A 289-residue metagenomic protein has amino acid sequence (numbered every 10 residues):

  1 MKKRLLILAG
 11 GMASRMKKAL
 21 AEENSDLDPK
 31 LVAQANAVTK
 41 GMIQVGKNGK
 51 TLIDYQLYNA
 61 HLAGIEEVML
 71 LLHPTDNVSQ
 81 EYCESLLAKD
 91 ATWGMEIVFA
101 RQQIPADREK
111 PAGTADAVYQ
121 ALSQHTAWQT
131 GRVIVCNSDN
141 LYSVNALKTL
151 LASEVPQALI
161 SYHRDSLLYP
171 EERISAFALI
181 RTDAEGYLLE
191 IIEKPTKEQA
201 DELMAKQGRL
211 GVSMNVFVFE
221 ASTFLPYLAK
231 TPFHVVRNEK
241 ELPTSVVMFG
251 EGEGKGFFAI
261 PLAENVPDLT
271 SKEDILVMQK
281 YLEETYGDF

Functional and structural regions predicted by a protein language model:
M1-I7, M12-N36, G46-G131: Conserved N-terminal catalytic core of the sugar/cofactor nucleotidyltransferase
L5-I7, L70, V135, L159-I160 (+1 more regions): Structural beta-sheet core signal
L8-G10, H73, S138, Y162 (+1 more regions): Cofactor-binding loop segments of dinucleotide-utilizing enzymes, especially the Rossmann-like FAD- and NAD(P)+-binding
G41, E96-V98, Y187, G256-F258: Conserved beta-strand segments of alpha/beta enzyme cores
M42, L179-T182, A259: A structural signal for short hydrophobic beta-strand segments in well-ordered beta-sheet cores
G94-L179: Conserved beta-loop-beta/alpha segment of the NTase-like Rossmann-fold superfamily that binds/positions NTPs
S143-P226: Conserved core of the sugar-phosphate nucleotidyltransferase
I191-F289: Conserved alpha/beta core of the MobA/IspD/sugar-nucleotide pyrophosphorylase nucleotidyltransferase superfamily
